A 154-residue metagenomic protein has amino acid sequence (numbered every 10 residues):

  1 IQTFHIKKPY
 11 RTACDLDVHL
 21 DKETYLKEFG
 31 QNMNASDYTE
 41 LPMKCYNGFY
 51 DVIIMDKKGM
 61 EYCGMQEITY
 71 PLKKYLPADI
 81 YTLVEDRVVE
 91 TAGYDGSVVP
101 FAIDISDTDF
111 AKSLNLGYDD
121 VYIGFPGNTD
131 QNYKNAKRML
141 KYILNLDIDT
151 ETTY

Functional and structural regions predicted by a protein language model:
I1-Y50, Y154: Conserved N-terminal structural module of periplasmic/extracytoplasmic solute-binding proteins
H5, F29-G30, P77, R87-V88 (+3 more regions): Short, flexible coil/linker elements and helix-boundary hinge sites characteristic of intrinsically disordered
T12, V18, T69-Y70, V121-I123: A broad, low-specificity signal marking well-ordered, structured residues that form hydrophobic/aromatic
N32-A35, I54, D130-K134: Soluble non-cytosolic domains of exported or imported proteins
S36-Y94: Extracytoplasmic "Venus flytrap"/periplasmic binding protein-like
Y81-V89, G93-F125: Periplasmic-binding protein-like
G117-N132, E151-T153: A bilobed periplasmic-binding-protein/Venus flytrap-type ligand-binding module shared by bacterial periplasmic
Y133-T152: Surface-exposed amphipathic alpha-helical segments
